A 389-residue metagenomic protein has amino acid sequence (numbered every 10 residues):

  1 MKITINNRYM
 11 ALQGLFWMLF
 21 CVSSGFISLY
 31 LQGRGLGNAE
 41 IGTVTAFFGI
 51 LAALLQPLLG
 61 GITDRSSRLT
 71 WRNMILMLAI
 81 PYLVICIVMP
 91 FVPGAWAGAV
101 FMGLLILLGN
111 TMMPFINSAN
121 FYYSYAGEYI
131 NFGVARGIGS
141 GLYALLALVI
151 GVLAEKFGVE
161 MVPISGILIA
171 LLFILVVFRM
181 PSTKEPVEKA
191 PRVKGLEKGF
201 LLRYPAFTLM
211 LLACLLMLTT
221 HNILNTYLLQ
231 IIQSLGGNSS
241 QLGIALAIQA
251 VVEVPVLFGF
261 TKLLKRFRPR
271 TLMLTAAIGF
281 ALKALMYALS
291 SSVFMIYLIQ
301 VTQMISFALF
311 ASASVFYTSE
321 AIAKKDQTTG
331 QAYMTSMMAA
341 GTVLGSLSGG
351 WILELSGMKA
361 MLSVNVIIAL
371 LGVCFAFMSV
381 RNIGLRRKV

Functional and structural regions predicted by a protein language model:
M1-I3, M180-L212: Juxtamembrane intracellular "pre-TM" segments in multi-pass secondary transporters
K2-G49, A206-A245: Helix-loop boundary and gating motifs at the non-cytosolic
G14, A95-M113, L215, M295-L309: Hydrophobic core of transmembrane alpha-helices in multi-pass small-molecule transporters, especially MFS/SLC-type
N38-A39, A126-I138, S239-S240, I322-M334: Loop-to-transmembrane helix entry/capping segments in MFS-fold secondary transporters and related SLC/MFSD carriers
L55-R68, A154, V256-R268, L353-E354: Helix-to-loop junctions at the C-terminal end of transmembrane segments in multipass secondary transporters
N73-I87, T271-M286, V366: Structural signature of the two symmetry-related core transmembrane helices
G103-I138: Cytoplasmic helix-loop-helix junction between adjacent transmembrane helices in 12-TM secondary transporters
V162-F178, M361-S379: Symmetry-related core transmembrane helices of the 12-TM Major Facilitator Superfamily/SLC fold
